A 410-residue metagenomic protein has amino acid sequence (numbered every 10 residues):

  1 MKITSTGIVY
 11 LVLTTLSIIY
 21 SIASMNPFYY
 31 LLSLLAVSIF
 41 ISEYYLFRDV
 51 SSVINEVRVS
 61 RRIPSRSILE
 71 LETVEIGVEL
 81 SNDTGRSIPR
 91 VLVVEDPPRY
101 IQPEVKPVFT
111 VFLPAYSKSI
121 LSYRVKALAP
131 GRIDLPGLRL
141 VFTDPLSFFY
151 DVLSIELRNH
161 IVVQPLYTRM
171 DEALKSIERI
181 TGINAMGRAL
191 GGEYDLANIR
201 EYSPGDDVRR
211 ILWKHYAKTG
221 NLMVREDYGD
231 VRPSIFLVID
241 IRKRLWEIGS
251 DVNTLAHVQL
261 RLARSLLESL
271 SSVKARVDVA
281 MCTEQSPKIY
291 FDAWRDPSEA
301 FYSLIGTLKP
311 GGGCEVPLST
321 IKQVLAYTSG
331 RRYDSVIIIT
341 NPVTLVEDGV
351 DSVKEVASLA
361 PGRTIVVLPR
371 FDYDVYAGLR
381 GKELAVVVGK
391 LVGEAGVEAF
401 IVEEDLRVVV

Functional and structural regions predicted by a protein language model:
M1, I8, V78, G312-G313: Intrinsically disordered, low-complexity regions
M1-R58: Extracellular/lumenal glycan-associated context and N-glycosylation machinery
T4, M25-Y30, L166, R188-G191 (+3 more regions): Intrinsic-disorder/low-complexity, polar/charged segments
V9, I19, S122, L166 (+3 more regions): Intrinsically disordered, low-complexity N-terminal regions enriched in serine/proline/glycine with scattered basic
F40-D292: An amphipathic, basic-hydrophobic helix/alpha-beta surface used to engage anionic, phosphate-rich ligands or surfaces
K214-V410: Exposed, interaction-prone extracellular/peripheral surfaces
